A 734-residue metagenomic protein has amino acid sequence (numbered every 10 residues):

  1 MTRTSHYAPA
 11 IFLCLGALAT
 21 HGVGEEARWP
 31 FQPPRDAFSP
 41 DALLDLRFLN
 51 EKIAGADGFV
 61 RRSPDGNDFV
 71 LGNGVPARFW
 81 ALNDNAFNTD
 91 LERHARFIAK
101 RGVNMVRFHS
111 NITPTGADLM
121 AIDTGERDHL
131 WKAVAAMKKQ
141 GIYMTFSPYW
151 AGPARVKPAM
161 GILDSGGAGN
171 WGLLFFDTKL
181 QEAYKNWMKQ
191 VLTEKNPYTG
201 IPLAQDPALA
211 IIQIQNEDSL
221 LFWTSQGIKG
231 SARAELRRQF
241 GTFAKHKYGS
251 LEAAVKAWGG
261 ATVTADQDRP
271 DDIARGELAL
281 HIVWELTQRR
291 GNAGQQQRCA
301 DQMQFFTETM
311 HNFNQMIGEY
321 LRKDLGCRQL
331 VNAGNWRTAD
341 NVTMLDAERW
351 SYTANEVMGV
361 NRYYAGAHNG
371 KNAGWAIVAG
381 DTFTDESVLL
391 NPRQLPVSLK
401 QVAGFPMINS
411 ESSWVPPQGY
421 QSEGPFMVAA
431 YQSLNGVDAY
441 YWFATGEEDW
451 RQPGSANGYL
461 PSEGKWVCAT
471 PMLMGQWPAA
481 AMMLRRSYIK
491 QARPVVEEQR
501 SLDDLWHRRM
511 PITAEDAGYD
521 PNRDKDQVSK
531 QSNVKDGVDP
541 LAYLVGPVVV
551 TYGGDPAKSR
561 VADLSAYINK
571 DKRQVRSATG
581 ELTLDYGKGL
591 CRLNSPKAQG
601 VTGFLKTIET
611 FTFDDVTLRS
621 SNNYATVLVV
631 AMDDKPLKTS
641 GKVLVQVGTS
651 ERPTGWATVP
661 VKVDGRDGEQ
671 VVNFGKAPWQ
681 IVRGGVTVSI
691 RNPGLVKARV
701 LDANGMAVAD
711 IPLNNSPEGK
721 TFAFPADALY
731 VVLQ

Functional and structural regions predicted by a protein language model:
A17-T20: N-terminal signal peptide c-region/cleavage motif recognized by signal peptidases
E25-D57: N-terminal pre-domain segments of enzymes
I53-E319, K323-N355: Active-site mouth of glycoside hydrolases
M310-N332, T338, D346-Y364, V378-V545 (+1 more regions): Catalytic-core region of carbohydrate-active enzymes that cleave or remodel glycosidic bonds
R508-F604: Hard-cation-handling environments
V647-P693: Proteolytic processing hotspots in large secreted/extracellular or virion-associated proteins and select intracellular
G684-F722: Proteolytic-maturation and junctional protease-sensitive modules
P717-Q734: C-terminal beta-strand-rich structural cap/linker in extracellular carbohydrate-active enzymes
